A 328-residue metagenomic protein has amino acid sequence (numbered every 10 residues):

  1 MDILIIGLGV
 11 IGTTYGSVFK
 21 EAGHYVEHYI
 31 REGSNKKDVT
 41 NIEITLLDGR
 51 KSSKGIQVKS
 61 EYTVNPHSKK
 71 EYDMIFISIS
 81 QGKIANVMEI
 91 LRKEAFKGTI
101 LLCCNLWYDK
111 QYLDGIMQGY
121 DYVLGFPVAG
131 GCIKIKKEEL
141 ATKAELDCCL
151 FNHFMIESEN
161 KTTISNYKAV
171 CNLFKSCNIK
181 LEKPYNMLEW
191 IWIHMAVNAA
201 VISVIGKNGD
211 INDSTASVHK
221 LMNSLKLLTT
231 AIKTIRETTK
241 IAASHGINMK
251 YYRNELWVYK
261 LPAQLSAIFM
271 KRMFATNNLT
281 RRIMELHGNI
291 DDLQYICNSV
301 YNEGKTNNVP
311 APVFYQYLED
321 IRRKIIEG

Functional and structural regions predicted by a protein language model:
M1, H24, G98-T99, Y120-D121 (+1 more regions): A structural micro-motif
M1-S53: NAD(P)+-binding Rossmann beta1-loop-alpha1 motif at the extreme N-terminus of oxidoreductases
F19-K20, I116-M117, F174: Hydrophobic alpha-helical packing residues
E27, E61, V123, E182-P184 (+1 more regions): General small-molecule cofactor/ligand-binding pocket signal
N41, Y112-M117, V170-C171: Short, aromatic/basic amphipathic alpha-helical patches
K54-A141: Rossmann-like NAD(P)(H) cofactor-binding subdomain of soluble oxidoreductases
G119, A141-M249: Internal alpha-helical scaffold of NAD(P)-dependent oxidoreductase catalytic cores
I232-I235, T239-G328: NAD(P)-dependent Rossmann-like dehydrogenase/reductase catalytic/cofactor-binding core
